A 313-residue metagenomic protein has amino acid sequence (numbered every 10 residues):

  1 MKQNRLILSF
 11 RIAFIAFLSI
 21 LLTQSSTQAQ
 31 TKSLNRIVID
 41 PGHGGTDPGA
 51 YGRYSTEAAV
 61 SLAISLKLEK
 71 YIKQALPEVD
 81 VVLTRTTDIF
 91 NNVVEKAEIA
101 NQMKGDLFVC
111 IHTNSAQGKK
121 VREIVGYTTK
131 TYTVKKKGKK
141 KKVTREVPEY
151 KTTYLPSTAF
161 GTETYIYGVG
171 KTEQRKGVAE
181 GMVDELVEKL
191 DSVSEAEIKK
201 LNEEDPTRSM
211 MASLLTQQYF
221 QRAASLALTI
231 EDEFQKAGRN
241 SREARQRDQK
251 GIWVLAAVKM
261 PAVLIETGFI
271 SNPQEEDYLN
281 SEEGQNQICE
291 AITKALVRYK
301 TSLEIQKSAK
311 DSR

Functional and structural regions predicted by a protein language model:
M1-L8: N-terminal secretory signal peptides that target proteins for export/translocation
N4, I15-L18, Y165: Absolute N-terminal positional cue centered near the fourth residue
S9-I12, Y54, V93: Generic alpha-helix initiation/capping and coil-helix boundary signal
S9-T23: Bacterial N-terminal signal peptides
T27-T31: Boundary at the C-terminal end of the N-terminal hydrophobic targeting segment
K32-L34, A59-R313: Active-site-proximal helix/loop segments of hydrolytic enzymes
N35-Y54: Short glycine-rich His-centered loop
